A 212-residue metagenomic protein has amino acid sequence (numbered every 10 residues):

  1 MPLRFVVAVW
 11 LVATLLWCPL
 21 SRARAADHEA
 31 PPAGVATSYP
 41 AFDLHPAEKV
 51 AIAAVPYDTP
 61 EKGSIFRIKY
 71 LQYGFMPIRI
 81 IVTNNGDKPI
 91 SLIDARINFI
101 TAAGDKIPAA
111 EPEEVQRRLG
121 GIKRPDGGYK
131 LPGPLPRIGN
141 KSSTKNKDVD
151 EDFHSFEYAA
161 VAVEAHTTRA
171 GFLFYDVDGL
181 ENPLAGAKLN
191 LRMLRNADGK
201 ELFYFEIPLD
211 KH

Functional and structural regions predicted by a protein language model:
M1-L3: N-terminal secretory signal peptides that target proteins for export/translocation
V6-P19: Bacterial N-terminal signal peptides
R24-H212: Conserved functional micro-motifs across diverse proteins
